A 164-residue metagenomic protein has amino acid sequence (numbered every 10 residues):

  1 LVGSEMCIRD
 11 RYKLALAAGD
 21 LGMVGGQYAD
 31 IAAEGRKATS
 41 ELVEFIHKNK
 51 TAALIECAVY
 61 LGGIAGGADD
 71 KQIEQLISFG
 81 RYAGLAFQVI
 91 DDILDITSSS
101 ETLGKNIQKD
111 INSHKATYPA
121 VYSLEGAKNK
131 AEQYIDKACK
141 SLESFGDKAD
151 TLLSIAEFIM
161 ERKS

Functional and structural regions predicted by a protein language model:
L1-I8: Short, small-residue-biased leader/transition segments that mark boundaries at the very start of proteins
E5, D69-K71: Nucleotide and nucleotide-moiety/phosphate-recognizing core
Y12-G26, A52-G63, K71-E101: Active-site alpha-helical segments that house and flank conserved acidic catalytic motifs for diphosphate chemistry
V24, Y28-T39: A short, charged helix-loop
G26, S123, L152: Residue-level signal for inorganic ion chemistry
G35-A53, C57, I73-S78, S99-K137 (+1 more regions): Divalent-cation-assisted or electrostatically stabilized phosphate/pyrophosphate-binding catalytic cores
I73, I93, F145-L153: Flexible, glycine/charged-enriched surface loops at secondary-structure junctions
K148-S164: Short, amphipathic C-terminal "tail helix"
